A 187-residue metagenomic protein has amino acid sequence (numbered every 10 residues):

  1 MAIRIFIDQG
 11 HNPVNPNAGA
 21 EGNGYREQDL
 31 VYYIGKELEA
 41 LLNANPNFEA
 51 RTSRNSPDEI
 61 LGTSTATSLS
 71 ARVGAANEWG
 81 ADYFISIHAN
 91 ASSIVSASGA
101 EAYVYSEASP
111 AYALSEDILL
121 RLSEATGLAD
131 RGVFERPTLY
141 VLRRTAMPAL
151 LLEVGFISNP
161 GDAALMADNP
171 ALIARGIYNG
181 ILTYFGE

Functional and structural regions predicted by a protein language model:
A2-A100, V104-A113: Catalytic-core regions of hydrolytic enzymes
I3-D8, V14-N17, G74, W79 (+3 more regions): Active-site-adjacent mobile loop/cap segments within catalytic or ligand-binding domains
Y25-R26, Y103-S106, R121-E124, P170-I173: Short, low-complexity, polar/charged sequence segments that are solvent-exposed and flexible
K36-N47, N77-A81, L119-G127, Y178 (+1 more regions): Sec-exported extracytoplasmic/periplasmic mature domains
E49-R51, G132, P148: Conserved beta-strand segments of alpha/beta enzyme cores
S53, T126, T145: Ser/Thr-centric signal marking residues that sit in or immediately flank functional binding/regulatory motifs
S109-E135: Active-site-adjacent substrate-binding region of metalloamidase/peptidase-like peptide-processing proteins
